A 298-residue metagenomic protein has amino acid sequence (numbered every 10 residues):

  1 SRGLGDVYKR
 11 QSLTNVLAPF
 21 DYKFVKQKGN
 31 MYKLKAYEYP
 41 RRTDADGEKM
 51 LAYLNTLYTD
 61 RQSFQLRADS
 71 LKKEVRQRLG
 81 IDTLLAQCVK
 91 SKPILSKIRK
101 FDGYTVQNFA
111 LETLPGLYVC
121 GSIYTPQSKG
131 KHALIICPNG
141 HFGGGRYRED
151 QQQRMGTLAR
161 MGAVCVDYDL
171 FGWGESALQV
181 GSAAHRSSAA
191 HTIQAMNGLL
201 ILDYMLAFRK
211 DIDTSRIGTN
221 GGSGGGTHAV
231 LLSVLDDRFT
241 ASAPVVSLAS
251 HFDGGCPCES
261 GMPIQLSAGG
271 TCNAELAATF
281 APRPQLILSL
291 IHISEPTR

Functional and structural regions predicted by a protein language model:
S1, K9-Q27: Amphipathic, non-transmembrane alpha-helical segments in extracytoplasmic/periplasmic proteins
R2-Y8, H292-T297: Short, small-residue-biased leader/transition segments that mark boundaries at the very start of proteins
D46-I123: Non-catalytic accessory segments flanking enzyme active sites
G130, I135-F208, T214, L248-P257: Cap/lid segment of the alpha/beta-hydrolase catalytic domain
D211-S223: Alpha/beta-hydrolase fold nucleophile elbow
G221-L231: Glycine-rich nucleophile elbow surrounding the catalytic serine of serine-hydrolase chemistry
R238-R283, S294: Mobile cap/lid helix-loop segments that gate and shape the active-site cleft of serine hydrolases
I287-S289: Short beta-strand/loop motif that positions the catalytic acidic residue of the alpha/beta-hydrolase fold
